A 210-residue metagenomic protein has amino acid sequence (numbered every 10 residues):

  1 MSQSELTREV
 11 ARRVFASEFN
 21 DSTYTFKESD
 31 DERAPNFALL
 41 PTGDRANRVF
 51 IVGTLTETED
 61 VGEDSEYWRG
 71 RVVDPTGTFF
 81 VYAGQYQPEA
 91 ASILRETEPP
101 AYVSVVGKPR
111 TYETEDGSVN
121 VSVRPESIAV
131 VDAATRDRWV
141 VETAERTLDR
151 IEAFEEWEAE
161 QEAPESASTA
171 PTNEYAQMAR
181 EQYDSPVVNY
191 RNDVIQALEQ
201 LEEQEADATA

Functional and structural regions predicted by a protein language model:
M1-P41, E174-A210: OB/S1-fold single-stranded nucleic-acid-binding modules and their adjacent gly/ser/pro-rich low-complexity linkers
L39-R45, I93: Short, conserved secondary-structure segments in the cores of folded domains
A46-R48, S65-Y67, Y102, S118: A general secondary-structure signal for short beta-strands and their flanking turns/coil in non-transmembrane regions
N47-E57, E98-T111, P125-I128: OB-fold and OB-like beta-barrel modules that bind single-stranded nucleic acids
V52, Q87-P88: Long, low-complexity hydrophobic alpha-helices enriched in A/L/V/I and glycine
T58-E63, T114, D132-A133: Short, conserved beta-turn/loop elements at beta-strand boundaries and strand-helix junctions
V61-Q87: OB-fold (S1/OB) nucleic-acid-binding surfaces
S92, E96-Y102, E115-A210: Extended, charge-rich, solvent-exposed interface segments
